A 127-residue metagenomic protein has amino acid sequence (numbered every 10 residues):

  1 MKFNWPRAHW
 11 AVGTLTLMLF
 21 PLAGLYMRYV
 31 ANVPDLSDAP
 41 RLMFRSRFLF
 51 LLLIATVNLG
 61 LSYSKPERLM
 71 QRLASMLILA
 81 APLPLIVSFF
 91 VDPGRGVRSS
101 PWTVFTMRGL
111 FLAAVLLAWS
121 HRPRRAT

Functional and structural regions predicted by a protein language model:
M1-T127: Hydrophobic alpha-helical transmembrane segments of multi-pass integral membrane proteins
